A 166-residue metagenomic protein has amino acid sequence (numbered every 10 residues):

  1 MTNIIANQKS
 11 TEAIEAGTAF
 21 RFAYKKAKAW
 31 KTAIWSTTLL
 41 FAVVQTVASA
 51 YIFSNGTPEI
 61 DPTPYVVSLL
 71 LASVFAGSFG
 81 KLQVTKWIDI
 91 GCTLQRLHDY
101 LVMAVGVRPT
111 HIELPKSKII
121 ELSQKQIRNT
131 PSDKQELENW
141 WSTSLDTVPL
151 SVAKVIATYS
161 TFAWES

Functional and structural regions predicted by a protein language model:
I5-A19, D133-S166: Membrane-proximal, non-transmembrane alpha-helical segments
A6-S10, P64, S68, A76-I119: Membrane-interface amphipathic/juxtamembrane segments adjacent to transmembrane helices
Y24-V44, K154-S166: Transmembrane alpha-helical segments and their cytosolic interface motifs in multi-pass membrane proteins
K28-W35, I60, F79, D146-L150 (+1 more regions): Non-transmembrane, amphipathic alpha-helical segments
I34-T37, F41, Y65-S73: Hydrophobic alpha-helical transmembrane segments of polytopic
T46-G56, K81-T85: Transmembrane helix-loop junctions and nearby membrane-interface residues
A50-A72: Hydrophobic alpha-helical transmembrane segments
T93-K154: Charge-rich cytosolic interhelical loops and cytosolic tails of multi-pass membrane proteins
